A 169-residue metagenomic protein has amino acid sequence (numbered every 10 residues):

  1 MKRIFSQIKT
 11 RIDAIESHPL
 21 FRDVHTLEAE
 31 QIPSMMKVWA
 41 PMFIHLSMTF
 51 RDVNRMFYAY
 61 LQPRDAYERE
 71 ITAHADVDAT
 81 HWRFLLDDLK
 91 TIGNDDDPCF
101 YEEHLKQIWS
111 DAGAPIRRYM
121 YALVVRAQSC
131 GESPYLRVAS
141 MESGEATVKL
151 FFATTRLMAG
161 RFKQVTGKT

Functional and structural regions predicted by a protein language model:
R3, E70-T169: Active-site-proximal alpha-helical scaffolds that flank and shape metal-associated catalytic sites
I4-P33, M48-N54, R117-Q128: Short alpha-helical hairpin
K9, A29-Q62, T80, L136-L157: Alpha-helical bundle segments that constitute or directly flank the non-heme di-iron/ferroxidase center
H18, E28, T49, D65 (+2 more regions): Serine/threonine-rich low-complexity intrinsically disordered regions
L61, D65-T72: Short, surface-exposed loop/turn segments at secondary-structure junctions
